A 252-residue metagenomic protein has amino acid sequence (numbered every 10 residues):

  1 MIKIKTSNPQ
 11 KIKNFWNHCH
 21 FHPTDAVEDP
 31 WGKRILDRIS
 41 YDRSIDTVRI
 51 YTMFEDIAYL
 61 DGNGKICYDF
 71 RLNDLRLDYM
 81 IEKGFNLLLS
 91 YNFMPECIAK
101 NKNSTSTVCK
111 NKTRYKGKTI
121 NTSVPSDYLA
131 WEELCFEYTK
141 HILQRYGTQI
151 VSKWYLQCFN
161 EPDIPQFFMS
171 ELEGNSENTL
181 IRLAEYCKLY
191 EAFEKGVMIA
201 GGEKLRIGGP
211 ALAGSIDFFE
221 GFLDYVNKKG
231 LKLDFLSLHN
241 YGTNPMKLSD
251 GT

Functional and structural regions predicted by a protein language model:
M1-D46, Y51: Mature N-terminal, pre-catalytic/accessory segment of carbohydrate-active enzymes
R43-T252: Substrate-binding cleft and catalytic face of glycoside hydrolase catalytic domains, especially the flexible beta-alpha
